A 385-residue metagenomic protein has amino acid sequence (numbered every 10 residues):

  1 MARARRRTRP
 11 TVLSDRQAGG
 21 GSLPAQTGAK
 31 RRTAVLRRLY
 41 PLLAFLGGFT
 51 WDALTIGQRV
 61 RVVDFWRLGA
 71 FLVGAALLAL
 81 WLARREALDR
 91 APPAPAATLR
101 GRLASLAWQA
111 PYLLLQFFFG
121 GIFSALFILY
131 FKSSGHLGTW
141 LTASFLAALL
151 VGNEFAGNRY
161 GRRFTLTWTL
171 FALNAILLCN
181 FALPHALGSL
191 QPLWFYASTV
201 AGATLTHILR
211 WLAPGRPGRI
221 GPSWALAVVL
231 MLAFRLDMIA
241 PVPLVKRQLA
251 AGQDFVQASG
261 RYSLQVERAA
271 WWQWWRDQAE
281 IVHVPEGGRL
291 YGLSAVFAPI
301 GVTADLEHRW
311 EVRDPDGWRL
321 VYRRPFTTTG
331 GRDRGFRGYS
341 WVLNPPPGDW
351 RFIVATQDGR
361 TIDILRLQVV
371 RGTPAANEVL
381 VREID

Functional and structural regions predicted by a protein language model:
M1-F155: Membrane-anchoring hydrophobic segments
R162-L212: Membrane-embedded alpha-helical segments of integral membrane proteins
P214-V228: Membrane-interfacial entry segments at the cytosolic side of transmembrane helices
M231-D305: Membrane-interface segments at or immediately adjacent to transmembrane helices that form the boundary between
L290, T329-Y339: Aromatic sugar-binding surface patches on proteins that engage polysaccharides or sugar-phosphate polymers
L320-G331: Solvent-exposed serine/threonine-rich low-complexity stretches and specific carbohydrate-binding patches
P347-D358: Short, aromatic- and glycine-rich surface loops/edge beta-strands on solvent-exposed regions
T356-L365, G372: Short acidic/polar inter-strand loop motif in beta-rich domains
